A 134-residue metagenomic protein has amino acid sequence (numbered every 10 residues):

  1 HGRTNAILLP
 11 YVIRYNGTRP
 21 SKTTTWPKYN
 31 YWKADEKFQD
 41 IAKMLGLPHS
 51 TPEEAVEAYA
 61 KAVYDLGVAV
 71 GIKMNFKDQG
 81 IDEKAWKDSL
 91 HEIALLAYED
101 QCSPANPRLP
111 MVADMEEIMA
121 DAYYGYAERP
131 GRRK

Functional and structural regions predicted by a protein language model:
G2-A85, E128-R129, R133: Gly/Pro-rich interdomain helix-loop hinge
A85-K134: Short, amphipathic C-terminal "tail helix"
